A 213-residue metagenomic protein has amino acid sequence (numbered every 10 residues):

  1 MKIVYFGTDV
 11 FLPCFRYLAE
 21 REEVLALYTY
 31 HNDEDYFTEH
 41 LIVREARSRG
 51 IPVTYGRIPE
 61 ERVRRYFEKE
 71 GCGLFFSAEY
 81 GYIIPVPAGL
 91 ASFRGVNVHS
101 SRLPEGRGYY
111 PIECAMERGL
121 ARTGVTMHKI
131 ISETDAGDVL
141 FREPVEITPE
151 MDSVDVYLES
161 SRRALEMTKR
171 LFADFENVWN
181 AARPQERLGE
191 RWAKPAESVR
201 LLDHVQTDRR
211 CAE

Functional and structural regions predicted by a protein language model:
M1-E213: One-carbon transfer enzymes
